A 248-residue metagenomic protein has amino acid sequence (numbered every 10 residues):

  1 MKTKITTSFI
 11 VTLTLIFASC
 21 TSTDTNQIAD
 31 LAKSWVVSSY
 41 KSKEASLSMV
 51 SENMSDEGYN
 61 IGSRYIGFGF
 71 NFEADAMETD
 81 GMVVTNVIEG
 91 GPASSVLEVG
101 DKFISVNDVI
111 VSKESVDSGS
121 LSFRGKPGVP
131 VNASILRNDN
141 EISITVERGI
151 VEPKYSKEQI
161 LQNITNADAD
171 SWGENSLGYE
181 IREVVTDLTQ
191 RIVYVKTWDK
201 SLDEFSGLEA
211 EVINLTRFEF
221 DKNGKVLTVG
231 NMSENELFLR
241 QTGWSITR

Functional and structural regions predicted by a protein language model:
M1-F9: Bacterial N-terminal signal peptides that target proteins for export
A18-S19: C-terminal motif of bacterial Sec signal peptides marking the signal peptidase cleavage site
D24-T25, K33-N86, L121-F123, T145-P153: PDZ/PDZ-like peptide-tail recognition elements
A93-S115: Conserved PDZ fold ligand-binding element
S95, V151-K154, E158, Q162 (+2 more regions): Low-complexity, intrinsically disordered terminal/linker segments enriched in charged and Gly/Pro repeats
I104, S118-E158: PDZ-domain C-terminal substructure recognizer with occasional recognition of PDZ-binding tails
S143-L208: Surface-exposed, charged secondary-structure patches
Y179-V185, I213-F220: Hydrophobic/aromatic beta-strand elements that line small-molecule binding cavities or substrate pockets in beta-rich
